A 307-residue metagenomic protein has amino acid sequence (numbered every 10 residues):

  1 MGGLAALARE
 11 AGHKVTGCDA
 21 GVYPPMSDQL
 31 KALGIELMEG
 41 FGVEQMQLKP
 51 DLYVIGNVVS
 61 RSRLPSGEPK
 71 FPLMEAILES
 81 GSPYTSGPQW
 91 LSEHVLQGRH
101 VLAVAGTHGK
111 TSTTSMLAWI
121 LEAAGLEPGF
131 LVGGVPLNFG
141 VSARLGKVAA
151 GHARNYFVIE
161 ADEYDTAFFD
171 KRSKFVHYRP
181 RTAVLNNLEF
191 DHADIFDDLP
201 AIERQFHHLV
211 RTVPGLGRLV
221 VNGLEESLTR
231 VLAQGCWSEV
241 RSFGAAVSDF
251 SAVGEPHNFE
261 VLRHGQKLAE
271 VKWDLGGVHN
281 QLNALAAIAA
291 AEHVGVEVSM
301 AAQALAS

Functional and structural regions predicted by a protein language model:
M1-S86, W90, R218, E226 (+3 more regions): N-terminal leader/targeting and accessory segments in enzymes
L7-E10, K31, Q45, P65-G223 (+3 more regions): Phosphate-binding loop of NTP-binding sites
K14-D19, G129-L131, S242: Short beta-strand "acidic-cap" motif of Rossmann-like dinucleotide-binding folds
D19, V135, S142-R144, G244-G254: Short linear motifs in intrinsically disordered
F41, P88, H108, V135 (+4 more regions): Short, well-ordered turn and helix-capping elements at secondary-structure junctions
L48-P50, A153-N155, E255: A short, glycine/Asx- and small/polar-enriched loop/turn that sits immediately N-terminal to a beta-strand
G56, F190, F196-H207, G217-R218 (+2 more regions): Adenine nucleotide phosphate-binding catalytic loops in nucleotide-utilizing enzymes
